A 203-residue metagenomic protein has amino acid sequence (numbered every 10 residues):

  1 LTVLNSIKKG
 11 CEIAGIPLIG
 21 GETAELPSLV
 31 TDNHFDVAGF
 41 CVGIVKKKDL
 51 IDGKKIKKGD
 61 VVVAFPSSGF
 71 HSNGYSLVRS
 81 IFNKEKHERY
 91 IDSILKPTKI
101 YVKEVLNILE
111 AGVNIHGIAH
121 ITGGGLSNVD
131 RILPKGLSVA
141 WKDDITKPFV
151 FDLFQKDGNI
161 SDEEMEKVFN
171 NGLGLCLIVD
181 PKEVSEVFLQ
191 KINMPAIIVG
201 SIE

Functional and structural regions predicted by a protein language model:
L1-Y75, S201: Glycine-rich anion-binding loops of enzyme active sites
T2-A14, V30-F35, K84-L95, K99-E203: Glycine-/charge-enriched secondary-structure boundary and capping motifs
Y75-E85: Short, compositionally biased
